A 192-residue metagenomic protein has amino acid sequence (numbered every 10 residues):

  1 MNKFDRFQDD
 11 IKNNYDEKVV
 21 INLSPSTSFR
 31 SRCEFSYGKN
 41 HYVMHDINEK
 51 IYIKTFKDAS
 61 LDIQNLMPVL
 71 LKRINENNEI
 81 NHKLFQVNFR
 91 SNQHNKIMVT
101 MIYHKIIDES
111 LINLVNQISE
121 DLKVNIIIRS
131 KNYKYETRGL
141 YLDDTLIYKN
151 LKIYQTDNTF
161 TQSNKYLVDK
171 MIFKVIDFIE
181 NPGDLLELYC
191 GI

Functional and structural regions predicted by a protein language model:
M1-I192: Accessory RNA-recognition modules of RNA-modification enzymes
